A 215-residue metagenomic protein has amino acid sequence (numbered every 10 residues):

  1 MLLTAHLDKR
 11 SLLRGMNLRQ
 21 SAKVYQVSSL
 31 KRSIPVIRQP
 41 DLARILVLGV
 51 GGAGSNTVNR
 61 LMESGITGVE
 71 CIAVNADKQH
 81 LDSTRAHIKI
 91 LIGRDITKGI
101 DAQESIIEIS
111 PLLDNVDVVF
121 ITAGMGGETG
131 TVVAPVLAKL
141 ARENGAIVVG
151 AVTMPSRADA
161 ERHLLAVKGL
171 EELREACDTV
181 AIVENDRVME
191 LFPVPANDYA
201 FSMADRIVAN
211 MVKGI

Functional and structural regions predicted by a protein language model:
L2-I215: Tubulin/FtsZ superfamily GTPase core signature
